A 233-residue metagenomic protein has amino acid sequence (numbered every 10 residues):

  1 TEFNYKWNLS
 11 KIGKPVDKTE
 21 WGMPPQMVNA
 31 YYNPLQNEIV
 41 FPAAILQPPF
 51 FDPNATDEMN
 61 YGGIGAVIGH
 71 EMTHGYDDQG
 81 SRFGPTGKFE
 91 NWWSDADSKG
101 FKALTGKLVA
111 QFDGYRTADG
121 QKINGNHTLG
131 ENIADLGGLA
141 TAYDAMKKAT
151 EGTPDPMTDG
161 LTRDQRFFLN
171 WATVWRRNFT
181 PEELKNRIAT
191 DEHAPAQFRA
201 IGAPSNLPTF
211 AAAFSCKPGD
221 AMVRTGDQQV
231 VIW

Functional and structural regions predicted by a protein language model:
T1-W233: Intrinsically disordered, low-complexity linker/terminal regions across diverse proteins
